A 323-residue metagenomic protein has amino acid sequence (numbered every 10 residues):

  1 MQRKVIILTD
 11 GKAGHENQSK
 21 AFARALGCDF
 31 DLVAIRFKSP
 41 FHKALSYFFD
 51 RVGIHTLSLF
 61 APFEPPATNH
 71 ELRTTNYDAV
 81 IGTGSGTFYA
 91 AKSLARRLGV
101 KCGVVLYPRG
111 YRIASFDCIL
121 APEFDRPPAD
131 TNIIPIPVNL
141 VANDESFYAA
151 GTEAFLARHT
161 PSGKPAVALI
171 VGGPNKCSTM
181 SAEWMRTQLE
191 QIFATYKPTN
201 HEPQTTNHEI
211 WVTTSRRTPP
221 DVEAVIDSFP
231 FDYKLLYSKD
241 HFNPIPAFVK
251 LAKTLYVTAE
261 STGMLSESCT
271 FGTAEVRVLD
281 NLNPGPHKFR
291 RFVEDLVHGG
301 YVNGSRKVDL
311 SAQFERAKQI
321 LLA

Functional and structural regions predicted by a protein language model:
Q2-I6: Extreme N-terminal starter segment of soluble prokaryotic enzymes
I7-L8, K12-N69, N76-P135: Active-site and donor-binding regions of nucleotide-sugar-utilizing enzymes
K12, I245-K288: A donor-sugar binding/catalytic signature common to diverse glycosyltransferases and related nucleotide-sugar
P66-N76, K197-E209: Arg/Gly-rich low-complexity intrinsically disordered repeat tracts
I113-S181, S305-S311: A nucleotide-sugar donor-handling region in carbohydrate enzymes
P174-N200, N207-T213: Conserved catalytic-core segment of nucleotide-activated headgroup transferases in glycan assembly
N207-H241: Catalytic donor nucleotide-activated moiety binding site of glycosyltransferases and closely related
V293-A323: Leloir-type glycosyltransferase catalytic cores
